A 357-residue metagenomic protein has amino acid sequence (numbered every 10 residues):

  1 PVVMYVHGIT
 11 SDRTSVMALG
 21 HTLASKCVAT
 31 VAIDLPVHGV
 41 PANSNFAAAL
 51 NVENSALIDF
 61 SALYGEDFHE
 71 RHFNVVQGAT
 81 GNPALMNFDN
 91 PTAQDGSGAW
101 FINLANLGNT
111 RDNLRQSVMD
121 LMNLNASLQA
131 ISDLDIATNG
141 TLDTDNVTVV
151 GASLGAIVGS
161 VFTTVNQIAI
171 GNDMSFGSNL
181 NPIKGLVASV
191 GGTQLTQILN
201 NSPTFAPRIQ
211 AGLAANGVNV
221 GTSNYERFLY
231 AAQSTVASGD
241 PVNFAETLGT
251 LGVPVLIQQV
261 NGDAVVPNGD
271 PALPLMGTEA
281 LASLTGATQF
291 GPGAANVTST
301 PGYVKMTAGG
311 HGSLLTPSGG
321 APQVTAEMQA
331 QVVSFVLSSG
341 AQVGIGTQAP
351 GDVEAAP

Functional and structural regions predicted by a protein language model:
P1-V2: Domain-level recognition of soluble alpha/beta enzyme cores, biased toward histidine phosphatases/phosphomutases
Y5-N125: Cap/lid segment of the alpha/beta-hydrolase catalytic domain
T10-T14, V37-A42, L124, I131 (+4 more regions): Flexible loop/turn segments at secondary-structure boundaries
D34, L186-V190, Q258: Alpha/beta-hydrolase-fold catalytic nucleophile elbow
L107, D120-D145: Conserved acidic catalytic loop of the alpha/beta-hydrolase fold
I136-N200: Primarily recognizes the serine-hydrolase "nucleophile elbow" in alpha/beta-hydrolase and SGNH/GDSL folds
T141, M174-N181, L195-I198, P203-A308 (+1 more regions): Serine-hydrolase catalytic core
S313-P357: Catalytic active-site module of serine/aspartate enzymes centered on a nucleophile-bearing elbow/loop
